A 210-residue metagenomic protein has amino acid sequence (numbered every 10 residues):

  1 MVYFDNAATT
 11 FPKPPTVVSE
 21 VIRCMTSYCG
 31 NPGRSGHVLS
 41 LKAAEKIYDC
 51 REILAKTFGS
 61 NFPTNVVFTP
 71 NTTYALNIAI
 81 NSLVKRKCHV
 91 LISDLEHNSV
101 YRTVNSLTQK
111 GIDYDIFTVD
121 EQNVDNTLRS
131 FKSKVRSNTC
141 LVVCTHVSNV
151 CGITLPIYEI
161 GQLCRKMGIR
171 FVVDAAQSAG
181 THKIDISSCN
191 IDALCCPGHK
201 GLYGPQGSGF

Functional and structural regions predicted by a protein language model:
M1-F210: Pyridoxal 5′-phosphate
